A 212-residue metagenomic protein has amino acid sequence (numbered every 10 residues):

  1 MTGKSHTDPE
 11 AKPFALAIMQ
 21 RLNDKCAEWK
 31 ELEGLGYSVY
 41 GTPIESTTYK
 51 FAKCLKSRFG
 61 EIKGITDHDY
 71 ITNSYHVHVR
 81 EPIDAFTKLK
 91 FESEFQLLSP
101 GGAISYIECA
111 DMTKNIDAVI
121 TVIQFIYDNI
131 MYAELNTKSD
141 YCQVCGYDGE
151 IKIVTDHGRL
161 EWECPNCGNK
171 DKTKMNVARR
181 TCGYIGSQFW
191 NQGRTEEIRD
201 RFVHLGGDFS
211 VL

Functional and structural regions predicted by a protein language model:
M1-L212: Long, C-terminal-biased catalytic regions of enzyme "large/alpha" subunits
